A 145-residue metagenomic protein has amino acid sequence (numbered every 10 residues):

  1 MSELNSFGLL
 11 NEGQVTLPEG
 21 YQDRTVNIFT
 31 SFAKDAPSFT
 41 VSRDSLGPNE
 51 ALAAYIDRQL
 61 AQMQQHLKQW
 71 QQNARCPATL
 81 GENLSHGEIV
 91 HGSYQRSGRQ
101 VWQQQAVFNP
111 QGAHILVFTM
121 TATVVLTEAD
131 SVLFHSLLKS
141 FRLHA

Functional and structural regions predicted by a protein language model:
M1-V101, P110-A145: N-terminal targeting sequences that direct proteins away from the cytosol to non-cytosolic compartments
Q105-A106: Conserved, surface-exposed functional patches that form binding/active-site neighborhoods
